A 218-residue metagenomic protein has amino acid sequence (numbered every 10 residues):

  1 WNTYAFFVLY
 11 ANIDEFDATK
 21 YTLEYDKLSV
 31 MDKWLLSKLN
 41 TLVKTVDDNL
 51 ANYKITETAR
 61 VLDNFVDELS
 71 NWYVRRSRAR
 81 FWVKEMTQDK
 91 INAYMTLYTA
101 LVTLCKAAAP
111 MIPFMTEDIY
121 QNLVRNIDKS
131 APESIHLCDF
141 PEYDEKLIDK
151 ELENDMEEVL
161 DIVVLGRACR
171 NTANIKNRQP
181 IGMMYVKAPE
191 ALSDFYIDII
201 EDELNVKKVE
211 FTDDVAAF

Functional and structural regions predicted by a protein language model:
W1-F218: Feature 926 captures the class I aminoacyl-tRNA synthetase adenylation module centered on the KMSKS loop
